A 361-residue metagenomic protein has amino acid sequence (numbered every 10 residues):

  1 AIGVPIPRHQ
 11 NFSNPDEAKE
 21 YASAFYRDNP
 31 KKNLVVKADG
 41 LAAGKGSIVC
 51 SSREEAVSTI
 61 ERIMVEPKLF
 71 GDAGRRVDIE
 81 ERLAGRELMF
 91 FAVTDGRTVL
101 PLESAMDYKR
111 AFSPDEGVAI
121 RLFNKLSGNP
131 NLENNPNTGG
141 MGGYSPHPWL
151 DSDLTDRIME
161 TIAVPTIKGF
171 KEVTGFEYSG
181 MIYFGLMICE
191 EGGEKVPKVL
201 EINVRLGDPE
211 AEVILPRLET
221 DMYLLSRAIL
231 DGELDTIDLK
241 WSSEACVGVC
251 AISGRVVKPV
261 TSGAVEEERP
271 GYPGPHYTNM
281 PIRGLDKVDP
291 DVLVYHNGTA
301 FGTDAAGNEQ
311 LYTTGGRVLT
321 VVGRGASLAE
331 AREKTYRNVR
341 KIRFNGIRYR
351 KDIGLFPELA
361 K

Functional and structural regions predicted by a protein language model:
A1-G46: A conserved helix-loop-beta module that forms one wall/lid of the active-site cleft in ATP-utilizing catalytic domains
P5-P7, Y26-V36, C50-M89, I162-G175: Conserved ATP-binding module of the ATP-grasp superfamily
D39-L41, N135, Q310-G316: Short, flexible turn/loop "capping" segments at secondary-structure junctions
E55-S58, L154-T155, V196, V257-T261 (+1 more regions): Short, conserved charged micro-motifs
I63-M64, A84-P148, M159-A211: Phosphate-binding core of ATP-grasp and ATP-grasp-like enzymes
E81, G143-P146, G248-A251, R317-G325: Short, well-ordered beta-strand elements within core beta-sheets of diverse protein domains
M159-I182, N203-D291, Y295-N297: Active-site "cap" helix and flanking loop/linker of ATP-utilizing ligase/carboxylase catalytic domains
D304-G307, Y312-K361: Generic C-terminus detector
